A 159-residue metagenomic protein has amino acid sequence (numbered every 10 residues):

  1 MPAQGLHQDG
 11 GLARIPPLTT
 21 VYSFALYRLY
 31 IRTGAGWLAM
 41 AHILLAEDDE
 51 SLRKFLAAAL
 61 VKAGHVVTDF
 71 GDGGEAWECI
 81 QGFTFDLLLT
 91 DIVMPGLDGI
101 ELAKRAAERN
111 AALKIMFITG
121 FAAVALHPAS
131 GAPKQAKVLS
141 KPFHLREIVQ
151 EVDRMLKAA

Functional and structural regions predicted by a protein language model:
E47: Conserved acidic carboxylate
S51-K62: Charged docking surfaces used in two-component/phosphorelay signaling
G64-G71, C79: Short hydrophobic/Thr-rich beta-strand motif most characteristic of the beta2 strand and flanking loop of CheY-like
D72-E75, D98-L102: Acidic catalytic/metal-coordinating carboxylates
D91: Active-site residues of response regulator receiver
M94: Receiver (REC) domain active-site loop signature in two-component systems and cognate sites in sensor histidine kinases
F143-R154: C-terminal output helix
